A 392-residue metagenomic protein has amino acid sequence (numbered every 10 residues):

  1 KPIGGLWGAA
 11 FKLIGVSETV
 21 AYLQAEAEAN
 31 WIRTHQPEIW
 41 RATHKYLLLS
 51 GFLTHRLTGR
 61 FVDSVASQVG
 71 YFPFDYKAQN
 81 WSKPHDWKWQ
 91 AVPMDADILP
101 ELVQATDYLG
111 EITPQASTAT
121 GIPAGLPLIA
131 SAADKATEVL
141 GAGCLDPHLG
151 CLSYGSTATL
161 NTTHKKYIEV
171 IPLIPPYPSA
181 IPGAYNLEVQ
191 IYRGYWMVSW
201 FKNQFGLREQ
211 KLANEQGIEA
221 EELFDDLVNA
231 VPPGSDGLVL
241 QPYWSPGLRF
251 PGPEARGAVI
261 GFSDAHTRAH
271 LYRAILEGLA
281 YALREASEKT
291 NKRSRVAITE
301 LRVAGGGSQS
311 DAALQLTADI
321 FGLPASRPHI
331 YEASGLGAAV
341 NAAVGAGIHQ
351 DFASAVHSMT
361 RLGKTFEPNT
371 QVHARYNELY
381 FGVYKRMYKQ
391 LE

Functional and structural regions predicted by a protein language model:
K1, G5, P37-R41, T106 (+1 more regions): Glycine/Thr-rich phosphate-binding loops that ligate phosphate moieties of nucleotide and other phosphorylated ligands
K1-E215: Glycine-rich phosphate-binding/catalytic subdomain of phosphoryl-transfer and nucleotide/sugar-phosphate-processing
